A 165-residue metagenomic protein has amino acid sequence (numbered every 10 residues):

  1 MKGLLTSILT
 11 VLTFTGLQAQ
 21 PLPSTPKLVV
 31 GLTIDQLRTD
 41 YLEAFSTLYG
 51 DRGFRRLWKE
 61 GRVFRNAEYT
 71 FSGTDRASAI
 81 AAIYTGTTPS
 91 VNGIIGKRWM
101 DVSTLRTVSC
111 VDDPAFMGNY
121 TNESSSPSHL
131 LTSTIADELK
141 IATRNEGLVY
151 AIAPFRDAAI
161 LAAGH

Functional and structural regions predicted by a protein language model:
M1-S24: Bacterial Sec-dependent N-terminal signal peptides
P21-T25, T39, E43-I135, F155-H165: Active-site nucleophile/metal-coordination loop of metallo-enzymes that catalyze phosphate/sulfate and related
G31-I34: Hydrophobic residues in beta-strands of the RecA-like P-loop NTPase core, especially within AAA+ ATPase
S133-E146: N-terminal amphipathic, basic-rich helices that act as targeting or association modules
G147-Y150, P154: Non-catalytic accessory/assembly modules
